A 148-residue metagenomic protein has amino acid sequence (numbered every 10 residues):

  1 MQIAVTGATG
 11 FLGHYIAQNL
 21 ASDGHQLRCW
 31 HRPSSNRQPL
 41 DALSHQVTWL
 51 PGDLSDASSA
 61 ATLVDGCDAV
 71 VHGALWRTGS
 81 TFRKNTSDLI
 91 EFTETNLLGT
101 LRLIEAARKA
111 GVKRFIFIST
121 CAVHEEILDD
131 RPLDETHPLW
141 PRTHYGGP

Functional and structural regions predicted by a protein language model:
Q2, Q26-L27, K113-R114: Residues at the starts of beta-strands that form the adenosine-phosphate
I3-D23: N-terminal Rossmann NAD(P)H-binding glycine-rich loop of SDR-like oxidoreductase domains
I3-V5, V70, F115: Conserved hydrophobic beta-strands of the Rossmann-like cofactor-binding core in SDR/related NAD(P)H-dependent
H25-S35: Conserved glycine-rich Rossmann-like NAD(P)H-binding loop of the short-chain dehydrogenase/reductase
N36-V47: Short, conserved SAM-binding/catalytic segment of Class I S-adenosyl-L-methionine-dependent methyltransferases
H45, P51-T95, A106: NAD(P)H-binding glycine-rich loop region in Rossmannoid oxidoreductase-like domains and their noncatalytic homologs
S55, E91-R102, T143, G147-P148: Glycine-rich NAD(P)-binding loop of the Rossmann-fold in SDR/ketoreductase-type enzymes
H72, L98-H144: Conserved Rossmann-fold NAD(P)-dependent oxidoreductase catalytic core, especially the SDR/UDP-sugar
